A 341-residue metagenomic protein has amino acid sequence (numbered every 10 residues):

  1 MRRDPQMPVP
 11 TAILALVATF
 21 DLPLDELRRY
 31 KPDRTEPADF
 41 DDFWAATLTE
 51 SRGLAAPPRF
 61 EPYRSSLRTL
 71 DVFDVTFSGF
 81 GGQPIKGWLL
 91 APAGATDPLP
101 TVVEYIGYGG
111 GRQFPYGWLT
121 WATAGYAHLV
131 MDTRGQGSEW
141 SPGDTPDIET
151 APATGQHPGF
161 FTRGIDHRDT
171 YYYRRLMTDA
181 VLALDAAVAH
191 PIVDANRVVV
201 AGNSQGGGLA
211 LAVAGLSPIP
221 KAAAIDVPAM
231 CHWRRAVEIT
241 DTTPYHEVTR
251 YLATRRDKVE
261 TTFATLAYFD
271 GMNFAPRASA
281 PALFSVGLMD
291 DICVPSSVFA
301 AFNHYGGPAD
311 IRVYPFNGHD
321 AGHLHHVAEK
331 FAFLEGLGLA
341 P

Functional and structural regions predicted by a protein language model:
M1-R3, P8-D71, P341: N-terminal targeting or regulatory segments adjacent to alpha/beta-hydrolase or S9 domains
L54-G94: N-terminal cap/lid segment of alpha/beta-hydrolase-fold proteins
D97-G107: Short beta-strand element of the alpha/beta-hydrolase
Q113, L119-T120, A127-T178: Cap/lid segment of the alpha/beta-hydrolase catalytic domain
L211-D257, V313: Hydrolase active-site cap/lid region
A278, F284-V286: Short beta-strand/loop motif that positions the catalytic acidic residue of the alpha/beta-hydrolase fold
M289-C293: Acidic catalytic loop of the alpha/beta-hydrolase fold
V313-G322: Histidine-bearing beta->alpha loop at or near hydrolase active sites
